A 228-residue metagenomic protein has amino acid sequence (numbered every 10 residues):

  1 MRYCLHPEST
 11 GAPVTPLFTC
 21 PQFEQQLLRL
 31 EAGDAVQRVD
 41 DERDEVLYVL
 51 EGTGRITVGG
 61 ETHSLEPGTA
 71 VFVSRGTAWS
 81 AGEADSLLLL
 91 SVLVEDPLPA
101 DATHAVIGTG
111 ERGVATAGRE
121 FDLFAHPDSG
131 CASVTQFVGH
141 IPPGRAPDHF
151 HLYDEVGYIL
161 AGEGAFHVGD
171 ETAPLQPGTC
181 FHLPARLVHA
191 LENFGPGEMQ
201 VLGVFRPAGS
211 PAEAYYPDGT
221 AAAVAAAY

Functional and structural regions predicted by a protein language model:
M1-E24, E66, D85-S133, F137 (+1 more regions): A short, N-terminal "cap"/entry segment at the start of jelly-roll beta-barrel domains of the cupin/DSBH fold
S9-V14, E24-D41, T135-H151: Conserved short histidine dyad/triad with adjacent acidic residue
R29, D41-I56, V138-I141, F150-F166 (+1 more regions): Short, conserved beta-strand element in jelly-roll/cupin
A35-S74, S80-A81: Extended, compositionally biased flexible segments
G60-G76, G169-A185: Short acidic-glycine-tyrosine-enriched beta hairpin
R75-P99, A185-P211: Ligand-binding loop in jelly-roll beta-barrel domains
S133-V138, G144, Y158-L160, G169-T172 (+2 more regions): Acidic/His-leaning functional-site neighborhoods
